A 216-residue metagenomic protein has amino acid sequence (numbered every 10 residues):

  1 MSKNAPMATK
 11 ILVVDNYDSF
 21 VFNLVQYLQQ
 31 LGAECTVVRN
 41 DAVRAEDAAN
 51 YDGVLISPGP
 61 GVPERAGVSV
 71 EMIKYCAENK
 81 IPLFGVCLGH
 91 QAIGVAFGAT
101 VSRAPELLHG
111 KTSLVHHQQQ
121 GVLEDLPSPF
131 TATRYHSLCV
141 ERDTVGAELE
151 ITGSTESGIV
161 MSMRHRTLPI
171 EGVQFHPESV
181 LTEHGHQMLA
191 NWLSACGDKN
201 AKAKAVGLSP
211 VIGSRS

Functional and structural regions predicted by a protein language model:
K3, A8-V14, S19-G85, F97: Flexible gly/pro-rich beta->alpha loop and the following alpha-helix that scaffold active-site loops
V13, T133-R134, Q174: Short beta-strand segments
C35-V37, V101, I151: Generic structural signal for residues in well-ordered beta-strands
N50-D125, P129-T131, L189-N191: Cysteine-nucleophile active-site neighborhood
C87, H136, H176: Histidine-centered divalent metal-coordination motifs
Q119-L168: Catalytic beta-strand/loop cores that center a nucleophilic Ser/Cys/Thr and support acyl-enzyme chemistry
P129, T167, G172-E183: Phosphate-binding/catalytic loops
V180-S216: Acyltransferase
